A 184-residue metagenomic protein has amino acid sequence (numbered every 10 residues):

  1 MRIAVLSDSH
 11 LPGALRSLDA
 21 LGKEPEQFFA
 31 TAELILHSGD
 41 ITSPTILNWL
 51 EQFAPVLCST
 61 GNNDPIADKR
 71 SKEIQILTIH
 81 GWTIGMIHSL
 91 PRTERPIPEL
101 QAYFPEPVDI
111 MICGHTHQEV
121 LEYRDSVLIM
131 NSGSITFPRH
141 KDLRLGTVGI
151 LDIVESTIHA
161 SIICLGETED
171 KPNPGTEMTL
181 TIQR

Functional and structural regions predicted by a protein language model:
M1-A54, D64-E73, R144, T181-R184: N-terminal active-site segment of His-dependent metallophosphoesterases
V5-S7, L34-D40, L57-N62, M86-H88 (+2 more regions): Active-site neighborhood of phospho(di)ester-bond hydrolases with catalytic His/Asp-centered motifs
L11-A14, I41-I46, N63-K69, P91-P96 (+2 more regions): Active-site environment of divalent metal-dependent phosphoester hydrolases
L15-R16, R95-E99, H140-K141, E169-T179: A short, polar/proline- and glycine-enriched secondary-structure boundary/capping micro-motif
L57, E94-I162: Conserved beta-sheet core of the metallophosphoesterase superfamily
L57-P107: Helix-adjacent hinge/juxtasegments
D152-R184: Charged phosphate-binding loop/patch that engages nucleotide di/tri-phosphates or the phosphate backbone of nucleic
